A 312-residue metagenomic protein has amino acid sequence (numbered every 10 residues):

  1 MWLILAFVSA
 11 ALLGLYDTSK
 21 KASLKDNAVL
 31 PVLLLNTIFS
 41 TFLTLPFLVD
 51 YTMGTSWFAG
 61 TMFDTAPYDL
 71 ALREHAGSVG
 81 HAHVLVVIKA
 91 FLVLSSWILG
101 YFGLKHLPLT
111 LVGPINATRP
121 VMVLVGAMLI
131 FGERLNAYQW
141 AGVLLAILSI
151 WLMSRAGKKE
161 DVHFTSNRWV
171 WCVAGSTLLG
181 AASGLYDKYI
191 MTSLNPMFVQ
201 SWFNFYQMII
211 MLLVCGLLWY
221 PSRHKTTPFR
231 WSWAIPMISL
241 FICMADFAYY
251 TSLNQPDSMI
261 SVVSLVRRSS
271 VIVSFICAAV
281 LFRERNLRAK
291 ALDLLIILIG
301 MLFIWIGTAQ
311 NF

Functional and structural regions predicted by a protein language model:
M1-A11, T118-L178, K188, N286-F312: Juxtamembrane helix-loop boundary signature in multi-pass membrane transporters
M1-F91, W97-L107, R155-C172, F205-Q255 (+3 more regions): Membrane-interface interhelical linkers
V32-L33, V112, V199-Q200: Juxtamembrane helix-start motifs in multi-pass secondary transporters
F39-L43, I115-L129, Y206-L213, A245 (+4 more regions): Alpha-helical transmembrane segments of compact multi-pass small-molecule transporters, enriched in specific families
K188-T192, Y250-D257: Short amphipathic helix-loop junctions that connect adjacent transmembrane helices in Major Facilitator Superfamily/SLC
M197-Q200, I260-V266: Non-cytosolic membrane-interface motifs at loop->transmembrane helix junctions
